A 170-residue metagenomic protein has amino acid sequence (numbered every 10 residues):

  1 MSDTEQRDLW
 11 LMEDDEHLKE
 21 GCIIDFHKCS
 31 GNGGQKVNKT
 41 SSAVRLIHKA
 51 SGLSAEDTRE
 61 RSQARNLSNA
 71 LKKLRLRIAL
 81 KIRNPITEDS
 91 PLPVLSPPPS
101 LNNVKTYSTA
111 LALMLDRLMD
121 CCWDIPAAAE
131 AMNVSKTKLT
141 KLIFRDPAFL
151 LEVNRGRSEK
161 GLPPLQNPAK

Functional and structural regions predicted by a protein language model:
M1-L113, M119-C121, A131-M132, F144-A148 (+1 more regions): Ribosome-associated translation termination/rescue signal centered on the conserved GGQ peptidyl-tRNA hydrolysis loop
A127-A129: Short alpha-helical "recognition helix" segments of helix-turn-helix
K138-T140: Helix-turn-helix DNA-binding helix
L151-V153: Short, Lys/Arg-enriched C-terminal cap helix and immediately downstream tail that follows
